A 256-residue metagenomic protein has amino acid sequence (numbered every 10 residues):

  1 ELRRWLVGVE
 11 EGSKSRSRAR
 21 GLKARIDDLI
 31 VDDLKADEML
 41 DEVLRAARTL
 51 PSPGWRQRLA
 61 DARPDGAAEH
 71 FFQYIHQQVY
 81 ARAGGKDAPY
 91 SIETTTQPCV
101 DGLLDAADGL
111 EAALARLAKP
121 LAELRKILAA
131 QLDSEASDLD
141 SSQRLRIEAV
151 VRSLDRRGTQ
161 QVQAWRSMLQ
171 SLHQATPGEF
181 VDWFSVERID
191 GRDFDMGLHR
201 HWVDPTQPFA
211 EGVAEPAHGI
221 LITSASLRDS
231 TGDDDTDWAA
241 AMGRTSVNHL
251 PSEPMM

Functional and structural regions predicted by a protein language model:
E1-M256: ASCE RecA-like P-loop NTPase motor cores that couple ATP hydrolysis to mechanical translocation on nucleic acids
